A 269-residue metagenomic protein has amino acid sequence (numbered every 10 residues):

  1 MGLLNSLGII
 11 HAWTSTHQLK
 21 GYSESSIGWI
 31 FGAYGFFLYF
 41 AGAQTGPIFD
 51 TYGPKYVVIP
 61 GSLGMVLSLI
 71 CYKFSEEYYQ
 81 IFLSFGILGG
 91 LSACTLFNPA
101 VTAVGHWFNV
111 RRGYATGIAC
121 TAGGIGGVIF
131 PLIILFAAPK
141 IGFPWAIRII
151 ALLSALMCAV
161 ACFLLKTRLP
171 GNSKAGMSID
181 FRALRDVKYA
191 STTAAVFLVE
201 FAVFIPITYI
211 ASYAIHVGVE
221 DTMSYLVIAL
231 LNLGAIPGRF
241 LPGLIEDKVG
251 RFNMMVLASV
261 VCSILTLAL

Functional and structural regions predicted by a protein language model:
L3-T14, R185-N253: Extracytoplasmic gate region of multi-pass secondary transporters
T14, G86, A93-F108, A115-T116 (+1 more regions): Intracellular juxtamembrane helix-capping segments at the cytosolic ends of symmetry-related transmembrane helices
L19, G53, F74-E76, F108-N109 (+1 more regions): Helix-breaking motifs and short loop linkers at transmembrane-helix boundaries and internal kinks in secondary membrane
W29-P47, A229-P242: Central cavity-lining transmembrane alpha-helices of secondary-active solute carriers, predominantly the Major
F40-Q80, E246: Conserved MFS/SLC helix-loop-helix module at the cytosolic interface between two early adjacent transmembrane helices
Y56-I70, N253-A268: Structural signature of the two symmetry-related core transmembrane helices
M65-L69, Y78-T95, A103, F197-L198: Hydrophobic core of transmembrane alpha-helices in multi-pass small-molecule transporters, especially MFS/SLC-type
V110-R111, I118-L169: Helix-loop-helix hairpin linking two adjacent transmembrane segments in secondary transporters
